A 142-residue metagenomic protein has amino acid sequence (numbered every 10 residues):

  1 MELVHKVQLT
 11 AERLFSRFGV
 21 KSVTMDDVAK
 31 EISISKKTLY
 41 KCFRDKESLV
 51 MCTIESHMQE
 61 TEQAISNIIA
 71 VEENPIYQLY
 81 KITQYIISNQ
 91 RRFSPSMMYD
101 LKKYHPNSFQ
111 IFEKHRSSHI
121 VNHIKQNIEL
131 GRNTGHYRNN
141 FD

Functional and structural regions predicted by a protein language model:
E2-L3: Short, Lys/Arg-enriched anionic-surface-contact patches
K6, T10, L14-S48, C52: Helix-turn-helix
E12, D27, S56, Y85 (+1 more regions): Recognition helices and adjacent regulatory flanks at domain boundaries
R17-K21, E72, T134: Short coil/turn segments at alpha/beta junctions that flank glycine-rich nucleotide-binding fingerprints
C52, S66-F93: Hydrophobic alpha-helical connector segments
E55-E62: Short, basic, alpha-helical segments at the C-terminal edge of helix-turn-helix-like DNA-binding modules
I87, R91-K125, N133-N139: Short secondary-structure transition hinges
